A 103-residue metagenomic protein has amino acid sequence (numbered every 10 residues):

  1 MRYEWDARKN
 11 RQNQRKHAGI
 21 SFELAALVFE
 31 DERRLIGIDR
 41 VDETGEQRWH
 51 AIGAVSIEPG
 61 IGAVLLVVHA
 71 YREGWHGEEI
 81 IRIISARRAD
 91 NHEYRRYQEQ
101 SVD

Functional and structural regions predicted by a protein language model:
M1-D103: Ribonuclease/tRNase effector modules and their secretory precursors
